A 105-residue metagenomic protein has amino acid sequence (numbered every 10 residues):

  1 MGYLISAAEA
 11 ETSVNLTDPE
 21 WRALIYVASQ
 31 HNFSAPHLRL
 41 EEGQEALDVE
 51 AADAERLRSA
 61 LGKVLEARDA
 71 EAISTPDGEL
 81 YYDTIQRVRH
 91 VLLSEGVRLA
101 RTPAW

Functional and structural regions predicted by a protein language model:
M1-H90, S94-W105: Acidic (Asp/Glu-rich) sequence patches and key acidic residues that form negatively charged surfaces used
